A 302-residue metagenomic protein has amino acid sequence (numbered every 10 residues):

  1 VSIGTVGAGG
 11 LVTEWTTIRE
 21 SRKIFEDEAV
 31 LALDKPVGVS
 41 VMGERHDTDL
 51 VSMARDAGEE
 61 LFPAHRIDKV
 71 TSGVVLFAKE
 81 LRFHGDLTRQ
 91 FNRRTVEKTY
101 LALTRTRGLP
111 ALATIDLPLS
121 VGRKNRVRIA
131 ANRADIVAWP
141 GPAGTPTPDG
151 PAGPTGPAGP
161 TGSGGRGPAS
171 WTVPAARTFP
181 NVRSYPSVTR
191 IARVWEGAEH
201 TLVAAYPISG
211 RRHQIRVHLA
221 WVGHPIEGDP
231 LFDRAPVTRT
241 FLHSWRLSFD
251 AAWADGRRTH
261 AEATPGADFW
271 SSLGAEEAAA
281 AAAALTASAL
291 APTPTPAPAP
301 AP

Functional and structural regions predicted by a protein language model:
V1-V30, P36-V41, T48, P142-V173 (+2 more regions): Pseudouridine synthases involved in rRNA/tRNA modification
F25, R66-K69, V194-G197, R239: A short beta-turn/loop motif at secondary-structure boundaries
A29, V70-S72, V96-Y100, A111 (+6 more regions): A generic structural signal for short beta-strands and their flanking turns/coil linkers
D34-K35, L76, A102, I191 (+2 more regions): Residue-level signal for inorganic ion chemistry
S40-D49, D86, T104, G108-T201 (+2 more regions): Glycine- and acidic-residue-rich catalytic/RNA-contacting loop of pseudouridine synthases
D47-G58: Short catalytic helix/loop segments, enriched in acidic residues and glycine and frequently bearing histidine
E59-R93: Glycine/acidic-rich beta-strand-loop module
